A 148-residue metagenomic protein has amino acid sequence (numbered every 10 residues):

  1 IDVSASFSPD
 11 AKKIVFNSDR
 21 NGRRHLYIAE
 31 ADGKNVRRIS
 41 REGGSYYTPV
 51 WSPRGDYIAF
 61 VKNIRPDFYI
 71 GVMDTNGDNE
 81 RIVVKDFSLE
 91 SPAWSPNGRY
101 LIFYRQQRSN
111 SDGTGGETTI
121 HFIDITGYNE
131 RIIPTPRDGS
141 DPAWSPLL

Functional and structural regions predicted by a protein language model:
I1-L148: Sequence signature of WD/YWTD-type beta-propeller architectures
